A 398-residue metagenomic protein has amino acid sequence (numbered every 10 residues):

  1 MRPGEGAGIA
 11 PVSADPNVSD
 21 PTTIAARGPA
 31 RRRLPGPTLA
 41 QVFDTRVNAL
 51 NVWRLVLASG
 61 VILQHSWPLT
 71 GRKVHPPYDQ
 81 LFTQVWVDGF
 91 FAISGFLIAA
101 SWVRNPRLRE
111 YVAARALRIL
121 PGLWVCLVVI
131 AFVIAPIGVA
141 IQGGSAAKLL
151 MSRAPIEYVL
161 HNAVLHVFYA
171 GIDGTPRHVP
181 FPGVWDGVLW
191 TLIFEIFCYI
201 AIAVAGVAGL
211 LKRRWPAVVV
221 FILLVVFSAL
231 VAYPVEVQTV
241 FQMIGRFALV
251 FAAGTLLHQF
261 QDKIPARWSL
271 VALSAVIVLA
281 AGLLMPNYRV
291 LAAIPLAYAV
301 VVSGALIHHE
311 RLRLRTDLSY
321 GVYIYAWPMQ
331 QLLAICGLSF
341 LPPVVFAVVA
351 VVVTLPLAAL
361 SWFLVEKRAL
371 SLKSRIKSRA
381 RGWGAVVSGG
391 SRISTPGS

Functional and structural regions predicted by a protein language model:
R2, A14-D15, D20-Q41, V133 (+2 more regions): C-terminal "closing" transmembrane helix and its immediate cytosolic amphipathic cap in multi-pass membrane proteins
G28, R32, G36, W86-R118 (+3 more regions): Juxtamembrane transmembrane-helix termini
R46-V103, L120-L123, V322-W327: Functionally critical transmembrane alpha-helices in membrane proteins and complexes, commonly lining
V47-L50, H75-V87, F181-F194, A232-V250 (+3 more regions): Interfacial loop-to-helix transition and helix-capping segments at the boundaries of transmembrane helices
Q84, W124-I196, A297-A299: Membrane-interface helix-loop-helix regions
I196-L224, H258-S269: Solvent-exposed interhelical
A217-V226, S269-L279, S319-V322: Central hydrophobic cores of alpha-helical transmembrane segments in multi-pass integral membrane proteins
V276-K367: Alpha-helical transmembrane segments of multi-pass integral membrane proteins
